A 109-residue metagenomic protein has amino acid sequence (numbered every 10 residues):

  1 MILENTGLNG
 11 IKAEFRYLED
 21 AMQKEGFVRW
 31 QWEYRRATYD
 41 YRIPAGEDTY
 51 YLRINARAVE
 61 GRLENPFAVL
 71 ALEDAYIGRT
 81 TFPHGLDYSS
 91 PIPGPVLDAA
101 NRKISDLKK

Functional and structural regions predicted by a protein language model:
M1, I43-A45, G94: Charge-rich, low-complexity amphipathic helices in intrinsically disordered tails/linkers adjacent to domains
M1-E19: Short, extreme N-terminal segment that most often corresponds to the first beta-strand
M1-I2, N9, R35-A37, D48-N55 (+2 more regions): Generic structural motif recognizing short loop/turn segments at the entrances and edges of beta-strands
F15-E64, G78-G85: Ser/Thr-rich, low-complexity intrinsically disordered terminal regions
N55-K109: C-terminal basic regulatory modules in eukaryotic proteins
